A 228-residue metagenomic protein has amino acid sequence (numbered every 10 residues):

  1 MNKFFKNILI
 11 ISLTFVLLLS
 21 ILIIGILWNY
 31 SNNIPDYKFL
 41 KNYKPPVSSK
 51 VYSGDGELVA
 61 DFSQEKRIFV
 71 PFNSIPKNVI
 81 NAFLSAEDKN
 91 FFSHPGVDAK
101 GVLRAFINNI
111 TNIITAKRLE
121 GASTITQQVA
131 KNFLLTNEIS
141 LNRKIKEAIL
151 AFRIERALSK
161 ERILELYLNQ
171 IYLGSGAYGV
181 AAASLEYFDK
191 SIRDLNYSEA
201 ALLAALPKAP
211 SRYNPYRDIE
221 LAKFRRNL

Functional and structural regions predicted by a protein language model:
M1-Y52, N90-F91: N-terminal type II signal-anchor transmembrane helix that functions as the membrane-insertion/stop-transfer segment
I21-N32, L103-F106, I110-I114, F133 (+1 more regions): Structural signature of transmembrane alpha-helix termini at the membrane-water interface
I23, A116-L228: Non-catalytic, structured segments within soluble enzyme domains
I34-Y37, S63-F72, A86, A148: N-terminal post-signal-peptidase region of extra-cytosolic proteins
N42-I68: Short extracytoplasmic
N42-Y43, F62-S63, P95-K100, L141-K144: Short, glycine-/polar-rich solvent-exposed loops and beta-turns at beta-strand/coil boundaries
L58, R67, K89-F91, N109 (+2 more regions): Solvent-exposed loop/turn segments at secondary-structure junctions within structured extracellular/periplasmic domains
P71-I125, Y178-F188, L195-S198: Flexible, acidic/glycine-enriched loop-and-adjacent beta/alpha segments that face the extracytoplasmic/periplasmic side
